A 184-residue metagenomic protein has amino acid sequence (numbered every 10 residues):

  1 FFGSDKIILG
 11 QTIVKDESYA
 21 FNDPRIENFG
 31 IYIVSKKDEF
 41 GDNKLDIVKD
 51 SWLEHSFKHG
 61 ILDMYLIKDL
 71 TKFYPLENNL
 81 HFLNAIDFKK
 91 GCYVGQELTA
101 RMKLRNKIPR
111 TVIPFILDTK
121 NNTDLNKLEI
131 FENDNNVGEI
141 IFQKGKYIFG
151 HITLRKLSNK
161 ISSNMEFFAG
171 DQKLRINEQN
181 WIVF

Functional and structural regions predicted by a protein language model:
F1-L62, E132, F167: Acidic, low-complexity central loop/insert segments
S4, C92, Q96, E139: Gly/Ser/Thr-rich helix-start
Q11-V14, K36, N78-N79, G91-Q96 (+1 more regions): A short linear-motif detector with a strong N-terminal bias
K36, G60, Q96, I140 (+1 more regions): Fold-independent oxyanion-binding glycine-rich loops and adjacent beta-strand/coil segments at enzyme active sites
D42-L45, D69, I161-S163: Short, charged, solvent-exposed linker or helix-capping segments at domain edges/interfaces that act as flexible hinges
E54-L104, P109: A mid-sequence, solvent-exposed acidic-amphipathic segment
N78-N84, A100-F184: Glycine-rich, small/acidic residue-mixed loop/short-helix segments
